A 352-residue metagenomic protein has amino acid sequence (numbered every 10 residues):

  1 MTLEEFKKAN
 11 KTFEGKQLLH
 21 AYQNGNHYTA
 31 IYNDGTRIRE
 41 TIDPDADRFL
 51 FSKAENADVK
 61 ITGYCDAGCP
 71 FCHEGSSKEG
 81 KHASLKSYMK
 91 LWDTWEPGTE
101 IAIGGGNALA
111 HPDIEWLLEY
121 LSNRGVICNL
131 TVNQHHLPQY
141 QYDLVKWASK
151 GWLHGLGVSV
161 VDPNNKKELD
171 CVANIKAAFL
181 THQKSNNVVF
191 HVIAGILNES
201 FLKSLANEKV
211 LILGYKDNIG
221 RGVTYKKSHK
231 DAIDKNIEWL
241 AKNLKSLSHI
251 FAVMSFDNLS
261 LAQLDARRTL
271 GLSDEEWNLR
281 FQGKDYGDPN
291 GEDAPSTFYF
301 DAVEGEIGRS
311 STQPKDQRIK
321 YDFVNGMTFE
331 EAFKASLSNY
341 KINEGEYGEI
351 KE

Functional and structural regions predicted by a protein language model:
M1-V59, E276, E349-E352: N-terminal [4Fe-4S]-dependent radical SAM core
T2-Y22, N187, N207-S310: A C-terminal junction/extension of Radical SAM enzymes
N10, Y32-I42, L261-L270, K315-R318: Short, surface-exposed beta-strand/loop "edge" segments at domain boundaries and coil↔beta transitions
A46-S87: Canonical Radical SAM [4Fe-4S] cluster-binding loop centered on the CxxxCxxC motif and its immediate flanking residues
K60-Y64, H73-E74, V161, L211-N218: Short loop/turn segments at strand-loop or loop-helix junctions that form parts of catalytic or ligand-binding pockets
D66, A108, H135, P163 (+5 more regions): Short, solvent-exposed loop/turn segments at secondary-structure junctions
L85-G104, H111-G214: Radical SAM/AdoMet-radical enzyme domain recognition
S310-E352: Membrane-interface junctions of multi-pass transporters
